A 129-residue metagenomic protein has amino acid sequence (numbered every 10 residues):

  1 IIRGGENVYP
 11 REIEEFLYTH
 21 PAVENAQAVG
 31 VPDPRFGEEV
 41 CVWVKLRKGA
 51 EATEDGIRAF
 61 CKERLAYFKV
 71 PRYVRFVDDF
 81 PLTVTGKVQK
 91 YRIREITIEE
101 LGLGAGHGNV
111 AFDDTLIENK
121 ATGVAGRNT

Functional and structural regions predicted by a protein language model:
I1-K69, R75, D79, G86-E95 (+2 more regions): AMP-binding/adenylate-forming catalytic core of the ANL superfamily
I96-G108: A short, polar/charged loop-to-alpha-helix boundary motif
A121-T122: Intrinsically disordered, low-complexity terminal tails and inter-domain linkers enriched for S/T/G/P/D/E
